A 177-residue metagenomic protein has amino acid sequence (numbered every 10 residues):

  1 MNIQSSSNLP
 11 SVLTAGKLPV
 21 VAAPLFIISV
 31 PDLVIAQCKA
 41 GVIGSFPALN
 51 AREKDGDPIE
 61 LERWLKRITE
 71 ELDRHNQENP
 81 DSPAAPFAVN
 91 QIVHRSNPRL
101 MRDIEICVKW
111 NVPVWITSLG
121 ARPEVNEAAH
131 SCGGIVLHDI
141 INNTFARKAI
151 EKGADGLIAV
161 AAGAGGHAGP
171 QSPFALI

Functional and structural regions predicted by a protein language model:
N2-I177: Active-site entrance/lid segments in N-terminal catalytic domains of soluble metabolic enzymes
